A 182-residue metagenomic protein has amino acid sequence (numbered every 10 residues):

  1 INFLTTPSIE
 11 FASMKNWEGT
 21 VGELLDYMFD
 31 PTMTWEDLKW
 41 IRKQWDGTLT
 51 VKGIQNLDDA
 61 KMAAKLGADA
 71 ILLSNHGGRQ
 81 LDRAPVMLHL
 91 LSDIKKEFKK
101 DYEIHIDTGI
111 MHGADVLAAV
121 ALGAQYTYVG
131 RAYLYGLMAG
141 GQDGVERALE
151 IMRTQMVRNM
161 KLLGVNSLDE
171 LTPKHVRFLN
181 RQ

Functional and structural regions predicted by a protein language model:
I1-K61, K65, G77-Q80, H89-S92: Active-site entrance/lid segments in N-terminal catalytic domains of soluble metabolic enzymes
I41, A63, I71, A119 (+1 more regions): Conserved, mostly hydrophobic/aromatic
Q44-T48, A64-G78, F98-D101, G123-T127: Glycine-enriched alpha-helix->loop->beta-strand junction motifs that scaffold or abut catalytic
K52-I54, L73-H76, D107, V129-G130: Generic beta-strand/beta-sheet core signal
K61-A64, D82-A84, V116-A118, A139: Short, well-ordered secondary-structure micro-motifs
N75-P85, L134-L137: Glycine-rich, proline-tolerant flexible connector loops at the mouths of alpha/beta enzymes
H89-D107, M111-Q182: Alpha/beta catalytic cores of nucleotide-metabolism and tRNA/nucleoside-modifying enzymes
